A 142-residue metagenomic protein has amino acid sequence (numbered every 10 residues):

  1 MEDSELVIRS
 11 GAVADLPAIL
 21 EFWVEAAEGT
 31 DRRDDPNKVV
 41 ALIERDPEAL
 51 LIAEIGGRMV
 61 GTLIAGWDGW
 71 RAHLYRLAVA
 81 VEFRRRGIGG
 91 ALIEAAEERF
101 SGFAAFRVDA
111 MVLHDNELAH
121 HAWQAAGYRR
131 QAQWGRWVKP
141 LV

Functional and structural regions predicted by a protein language model:
M1-D3: Basic/polar N-terminal segments that are highly enriched at the extreme N-terminus, encompassing both cleavable
L6, S10-R76, A80, R99 (+3 more regions): Acetyl-CoA-dependent GNAT
L77-R84, V112-L113: A short, internal acetyl-CoA/4′-phosphopantetheine-binding micro-motif in the GNAT/acyltransferase core
R86, G90-A91, G102, H114-Q133: Conserved active-site alpha-helix within GNAT-family acetyltransferase domains
A96: Aromatic/hydrophobic pocket-lining residues that form π-stacking "cages" and hydrophobic walls in ligand
F100-V112: Conserved GNAT acetyl-CoA-binding A-motif
A110-A119, V138-L141: Conserved beta-strand-loop-alpha-helix junction that forms the acyl-donor binding cleft
